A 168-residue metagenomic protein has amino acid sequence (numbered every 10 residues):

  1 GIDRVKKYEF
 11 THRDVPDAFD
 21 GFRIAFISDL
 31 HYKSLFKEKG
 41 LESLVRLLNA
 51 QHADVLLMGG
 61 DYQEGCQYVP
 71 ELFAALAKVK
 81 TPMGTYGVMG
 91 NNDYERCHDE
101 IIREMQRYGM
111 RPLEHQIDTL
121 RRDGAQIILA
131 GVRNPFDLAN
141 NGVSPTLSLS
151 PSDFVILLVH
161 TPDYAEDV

Functional and structural regions predicted by a protein language model:
G1-D14: N-terminal membrane-anchoring alpha-helices
D17-I27, H31-V168: Soluble catalytic domains of enzymes that build or remodel membrane lipids, polysaccharides, and related
